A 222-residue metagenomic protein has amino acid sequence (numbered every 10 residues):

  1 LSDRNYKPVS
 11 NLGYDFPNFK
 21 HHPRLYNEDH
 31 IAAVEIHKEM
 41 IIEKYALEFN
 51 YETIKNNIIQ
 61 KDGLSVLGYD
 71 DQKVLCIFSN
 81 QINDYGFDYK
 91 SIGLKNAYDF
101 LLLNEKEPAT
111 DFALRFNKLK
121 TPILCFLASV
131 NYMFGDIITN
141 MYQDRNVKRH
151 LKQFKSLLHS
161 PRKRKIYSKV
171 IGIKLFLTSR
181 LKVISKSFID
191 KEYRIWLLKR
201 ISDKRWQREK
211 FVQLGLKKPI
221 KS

Functional and structural regions predicted by a protein language model:
S2-S222: Conserved NTP-donor binding/palm subdomain of two-metal-ion nucleotidyltransferases/polymerases, i.e., the charged
